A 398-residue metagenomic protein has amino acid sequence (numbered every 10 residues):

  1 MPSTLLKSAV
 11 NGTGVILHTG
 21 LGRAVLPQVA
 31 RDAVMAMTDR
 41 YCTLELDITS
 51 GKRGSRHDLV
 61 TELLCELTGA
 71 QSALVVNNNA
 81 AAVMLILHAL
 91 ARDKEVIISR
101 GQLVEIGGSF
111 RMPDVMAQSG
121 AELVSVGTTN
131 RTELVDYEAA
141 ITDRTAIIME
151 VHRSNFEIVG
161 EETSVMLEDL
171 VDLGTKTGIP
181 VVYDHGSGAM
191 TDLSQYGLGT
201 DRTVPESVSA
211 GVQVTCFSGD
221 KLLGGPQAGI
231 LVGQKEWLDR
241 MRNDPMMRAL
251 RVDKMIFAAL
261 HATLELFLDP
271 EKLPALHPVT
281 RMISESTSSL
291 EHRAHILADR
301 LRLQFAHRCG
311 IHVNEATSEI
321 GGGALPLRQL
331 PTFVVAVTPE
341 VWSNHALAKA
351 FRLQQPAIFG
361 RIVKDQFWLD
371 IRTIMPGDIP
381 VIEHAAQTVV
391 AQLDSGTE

Functional and structural regions predicted by a protein language model:
M1-G20: Glycine-rich, N-terminal phosphate-binding loop and its surrounding beta-alpha-beta segment
L5-L6, F217, P356-R361: A short linear hydrophobic-aromatic micro-motif
V10-G14, L223-P226, L330, R361-F367: Short Gly/Ser/Thr- and Asp/Glu-enriched loop/turn motifs at secondary-structure junctions
G12-T13, R23-T49: Glycine-rich phosphate-binding segment of PLP-dependent enzymes
R23-Q28, D32, E62, P339-E398: PLP-dependent enzyme catalytic core of the Aspartate aminotransferase-like
G51-F267, R302, A385: Conserved PLP-enzyme active-site core in the AAT-like
I256-F257, H261-G321: Conserved PLP-dependent catalytic core of the aminotransferase class-I/II
R300-K364: Catalytic-core signal marking the mid-to-C-terminal active-site face
